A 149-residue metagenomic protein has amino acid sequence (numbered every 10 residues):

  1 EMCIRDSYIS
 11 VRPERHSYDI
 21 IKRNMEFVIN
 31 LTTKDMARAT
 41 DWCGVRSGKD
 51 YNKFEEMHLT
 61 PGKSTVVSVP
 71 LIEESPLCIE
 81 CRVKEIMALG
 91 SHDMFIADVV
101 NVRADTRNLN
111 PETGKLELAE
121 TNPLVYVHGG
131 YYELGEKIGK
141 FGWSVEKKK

Functional and structural regions predicted by a protein language model:
E1, R5-K149: Basic, polyanion-binding surface patches
